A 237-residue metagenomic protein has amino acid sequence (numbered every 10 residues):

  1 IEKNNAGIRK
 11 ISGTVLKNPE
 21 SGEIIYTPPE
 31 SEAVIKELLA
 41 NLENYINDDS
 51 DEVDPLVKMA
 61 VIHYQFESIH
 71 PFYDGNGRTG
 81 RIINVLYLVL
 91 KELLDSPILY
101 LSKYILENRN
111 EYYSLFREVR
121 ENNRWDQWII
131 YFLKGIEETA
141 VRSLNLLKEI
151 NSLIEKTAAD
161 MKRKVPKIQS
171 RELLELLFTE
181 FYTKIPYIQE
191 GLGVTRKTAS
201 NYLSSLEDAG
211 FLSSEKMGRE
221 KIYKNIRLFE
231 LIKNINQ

Functional and structural regions predicted by a protein language model:
I1-Q237: FIC/Doc superfamily catalytic core
